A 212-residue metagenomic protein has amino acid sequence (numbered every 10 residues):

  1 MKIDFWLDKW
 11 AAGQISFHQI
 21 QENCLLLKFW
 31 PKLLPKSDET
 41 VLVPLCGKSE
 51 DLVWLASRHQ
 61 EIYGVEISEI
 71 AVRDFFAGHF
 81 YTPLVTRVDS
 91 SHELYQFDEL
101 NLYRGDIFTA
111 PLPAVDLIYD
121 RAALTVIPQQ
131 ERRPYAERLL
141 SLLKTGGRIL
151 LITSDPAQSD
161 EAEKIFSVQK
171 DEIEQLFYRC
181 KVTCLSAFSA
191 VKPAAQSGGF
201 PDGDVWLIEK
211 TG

Functional and structural regions predicted by a protein language model:
M1-D38, K48-D51, E61-P111, A136-R138 (+1 more regions): Class I (Rossmann-like) S-adenosyl-L-methionine-dependent methyltransferase catalytic domain, capturing the SAM-binding
Q14, A122-A123: Short amphipathic alpha-helical interaction patches enriched in hydrophobic/aromatic residues with interspersed Lys/Arg
E39-V41, D116: Generic beta-sheet signal
L42-G47, A123: Class I SAM-dependent methyltransferase "Motif I" SAM/SAH-binding loop
V53, R121: Short alpha-helical basic/polar micro-motif
A56-S57: Gly/Ala-rich phosphate-binding loop of Rossmann-like dinucleotide-binding domains, activating on the conserved
P111-I118: A short acidic, Gly/Pro-enriched loop at the edge of an enzyme's catalytic core that lines a small-molecule cofactor
V126-R138: A short, conserved alpha-helix within the catalytic core of class I
